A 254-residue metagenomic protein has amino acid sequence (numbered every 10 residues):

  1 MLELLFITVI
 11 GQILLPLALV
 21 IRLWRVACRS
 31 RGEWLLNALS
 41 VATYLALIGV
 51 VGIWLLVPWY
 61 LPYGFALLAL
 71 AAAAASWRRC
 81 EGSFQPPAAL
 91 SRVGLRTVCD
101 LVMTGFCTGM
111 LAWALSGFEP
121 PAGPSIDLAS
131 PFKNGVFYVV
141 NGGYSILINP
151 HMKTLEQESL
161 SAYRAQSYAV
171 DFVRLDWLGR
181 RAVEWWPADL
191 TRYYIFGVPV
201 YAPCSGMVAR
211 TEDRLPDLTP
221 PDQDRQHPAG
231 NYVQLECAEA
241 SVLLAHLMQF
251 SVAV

Functional and structural regions predicted by a protein language model:
L2-P203: Polar/charged, compositionally biased leader and regulatory segments
P121, A165, Q226-P228, A253: Active-site-proximal structural scaffolding
I126, S130, A245, V252: Flexible, active-site-adjacent loop/turn segments at secondary-structure boundaries
L147-N149, D217-T219, F250-V254: A short local loop/turn or secondary-structure capping micro-motif enriched for an aromatic residue
Y194-I195, M207-Q249: Zn2+-dependent peptidoglycan hydrolase active-site motif and core
P199-T211, A253-V254: Short, well-structured beta-strand-loop connectors
